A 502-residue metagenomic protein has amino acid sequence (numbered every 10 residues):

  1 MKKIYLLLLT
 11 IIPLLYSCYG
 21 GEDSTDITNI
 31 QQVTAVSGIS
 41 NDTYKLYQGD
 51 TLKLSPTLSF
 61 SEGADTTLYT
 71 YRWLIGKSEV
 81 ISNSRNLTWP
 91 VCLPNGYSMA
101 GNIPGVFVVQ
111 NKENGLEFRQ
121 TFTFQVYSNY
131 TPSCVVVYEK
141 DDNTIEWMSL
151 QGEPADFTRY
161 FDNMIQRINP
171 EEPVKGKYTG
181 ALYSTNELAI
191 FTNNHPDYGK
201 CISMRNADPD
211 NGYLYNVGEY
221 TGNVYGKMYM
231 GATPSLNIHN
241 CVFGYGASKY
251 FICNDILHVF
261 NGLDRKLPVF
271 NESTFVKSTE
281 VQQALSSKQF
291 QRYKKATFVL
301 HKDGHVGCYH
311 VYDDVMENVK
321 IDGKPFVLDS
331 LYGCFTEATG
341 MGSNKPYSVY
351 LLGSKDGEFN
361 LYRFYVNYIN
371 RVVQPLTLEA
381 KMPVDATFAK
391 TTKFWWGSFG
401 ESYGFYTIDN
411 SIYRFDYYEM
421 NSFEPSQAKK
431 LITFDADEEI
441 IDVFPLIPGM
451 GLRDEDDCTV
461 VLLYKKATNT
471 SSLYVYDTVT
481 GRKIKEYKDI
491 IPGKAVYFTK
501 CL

Functional and structural regions predicted by a protein language model:
M1-I4: Positively charged n-region of N-terminal signal peptides that target proteins for export
L14-S17: C-terminal motif of bacterial Sec signal peptides marking the signal peptidase cleavage site
Y19-I168, R453-E455, K465-K466, T470-L502: Acidic/polar, low-complexity intrinsically disordered N-terminal segments immediately downstream of a Sec signal
C134, K249, T297, G404 (+1 more regions): Hydrophobic beta-strand positions that form the internal "hydrophobic ladder" of WD40/Gbeta-like beta-propeller blades
M164-E171, T185-W395, F399-E401, R414-K429 (+2 more regions): Preference for solvent-exposed, low-hydrophobicity sequence contexts
V174, V327-C334, V384-T392, F434-I447 (+1 more regions): Repeat-based blade/solenoid architectures
K175-A181, T185-L188, I238-H239, T391 (+2 more regions): Signature of short aromatic-glycine-proline-rich micro-motifs recurring in repeat-based ectodomains
S422-I484: C-terminal structured domain segments
